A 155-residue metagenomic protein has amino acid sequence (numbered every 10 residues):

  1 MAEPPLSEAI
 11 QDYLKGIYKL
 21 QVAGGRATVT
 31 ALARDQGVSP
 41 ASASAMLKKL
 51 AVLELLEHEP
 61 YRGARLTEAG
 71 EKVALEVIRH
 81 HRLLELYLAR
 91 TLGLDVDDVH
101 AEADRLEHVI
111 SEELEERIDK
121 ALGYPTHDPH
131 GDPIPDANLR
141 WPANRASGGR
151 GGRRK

Functional and structural regions predicted by a protein language model:
M1-G37: Extreme N-terminal segment that seeds HTH/winged-HTH DNA-binding domains in transcriptional regulators
V29-T30, K48, L86: Residues within the helices of the helix-turn-helix
A41, D97: Key DNA-contact positions within bacterial/archaeal DNA-binding proteins
S44-L47, H100: Key DNA-contacting residues within the recognition helix of helix-turn-helix
A51-E59: A short, conserved structural fragment
R62-H81: Basic, amphipathic "hinge/linker" alpha-helix immediately C-terminal to the N-terminal HTH DNA-binding motif
E107-K155: C-terminal regulatory/oligomerization modules of transcriptional regulators
